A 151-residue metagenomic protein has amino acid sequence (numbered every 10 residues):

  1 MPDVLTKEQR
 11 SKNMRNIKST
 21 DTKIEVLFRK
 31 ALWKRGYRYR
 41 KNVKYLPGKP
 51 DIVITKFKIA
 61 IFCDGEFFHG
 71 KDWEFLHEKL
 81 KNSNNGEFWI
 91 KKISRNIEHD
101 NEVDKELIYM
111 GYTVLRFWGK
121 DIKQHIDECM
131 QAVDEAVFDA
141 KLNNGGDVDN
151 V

Functional and structural regions predicted by a protein language model:
M1-V151: Nucleic-acid endo/exonuclease domains
